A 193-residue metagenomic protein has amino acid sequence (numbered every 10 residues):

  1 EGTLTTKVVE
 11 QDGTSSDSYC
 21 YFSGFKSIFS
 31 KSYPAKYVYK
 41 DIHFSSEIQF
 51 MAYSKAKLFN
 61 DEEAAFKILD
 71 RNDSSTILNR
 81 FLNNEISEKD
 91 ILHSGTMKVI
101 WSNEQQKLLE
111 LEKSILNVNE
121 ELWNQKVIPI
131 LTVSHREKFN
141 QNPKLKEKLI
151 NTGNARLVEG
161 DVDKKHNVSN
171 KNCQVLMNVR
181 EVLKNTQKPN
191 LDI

Functional and structural regions predicted by a protein language model:
E1-I193: Charged, low-complexity intrinsically disordered segments
